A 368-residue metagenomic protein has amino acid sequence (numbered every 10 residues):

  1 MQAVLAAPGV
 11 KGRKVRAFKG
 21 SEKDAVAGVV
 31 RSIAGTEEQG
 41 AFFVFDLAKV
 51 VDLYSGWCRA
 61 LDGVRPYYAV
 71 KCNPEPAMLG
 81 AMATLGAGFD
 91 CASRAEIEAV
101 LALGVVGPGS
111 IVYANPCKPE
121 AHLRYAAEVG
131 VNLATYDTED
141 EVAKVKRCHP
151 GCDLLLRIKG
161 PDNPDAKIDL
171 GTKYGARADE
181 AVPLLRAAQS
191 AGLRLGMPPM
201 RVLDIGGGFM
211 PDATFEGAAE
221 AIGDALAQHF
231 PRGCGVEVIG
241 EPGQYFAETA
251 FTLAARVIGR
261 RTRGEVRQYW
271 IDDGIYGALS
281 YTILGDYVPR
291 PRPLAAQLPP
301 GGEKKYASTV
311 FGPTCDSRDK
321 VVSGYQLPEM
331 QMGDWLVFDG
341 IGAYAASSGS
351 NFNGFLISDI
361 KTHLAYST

Functional and structural regions predicted by a protein language model:
M1-A134, E139-D153, G171, L364-T368: A charged N-terminal "starter" segment
Q2-L5, G160-R263, N353-G354: Active-site loop/helix belt of alpha/beta enzymes
D24-I33, R232, E237-T368: Charged (often Lys/Glu-rich) extended helix/loop segments that serve as interaction or gating elements
A69, D137, L155-K159, D204-G206 (+2 more regions): Short beta-strand segments
C72-P74, A95, C117-P119, T138-D140 (+5 more regions): Active-site-proximal loop/turn and secondary-structure-junction residues that shape catalytic pockets, frequently
L79, L101-A102, L123-E128, V145-C148 (+5 more regions): Short acidic, glycine/serine/threonine-rich loops at helix termini
A92-A95, A114-K118, G151-P164, P183 (+2 more regions): Non-cysteine beta-strand/loop elements that form the S-adenosyl-L-methionine
